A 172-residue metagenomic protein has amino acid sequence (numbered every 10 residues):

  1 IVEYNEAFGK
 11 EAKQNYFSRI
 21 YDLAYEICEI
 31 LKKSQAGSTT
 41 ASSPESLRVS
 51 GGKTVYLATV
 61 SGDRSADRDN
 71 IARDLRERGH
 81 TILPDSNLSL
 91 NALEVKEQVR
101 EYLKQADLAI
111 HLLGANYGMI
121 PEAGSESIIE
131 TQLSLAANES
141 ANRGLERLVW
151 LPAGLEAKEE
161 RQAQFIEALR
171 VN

Functional and structural regions predicted by a protein language model:
I1-V55, S61-S65, V149-N172: C-terminal interaction surface of TIR/SEFIR-family domains
R64-A72, Q132: Short, highly selective alpha-helical patches that border small-molecule cofactor pockets in redox/cofactor-processing
N70-L83, A168-V171: Short helix-loop-beta junction
L90-V95, A115-E139: Conserved TIR/SEFIR loop-to-helix hotspot centered on a Trp-containing motif with a nearby acidic residue
E101-Y102: Structural alpha-helical scaffold elements that stabilize or flank donor/cofactor-binding regions in carbohydrate
A106: An anion/phosphate-binding loop that grips the pyrophosphate of nucleotide cofactors and donors
N138-P152: A short helix->loop->beta-strand "cap" motif at the edges of active sites that frequently abuts
